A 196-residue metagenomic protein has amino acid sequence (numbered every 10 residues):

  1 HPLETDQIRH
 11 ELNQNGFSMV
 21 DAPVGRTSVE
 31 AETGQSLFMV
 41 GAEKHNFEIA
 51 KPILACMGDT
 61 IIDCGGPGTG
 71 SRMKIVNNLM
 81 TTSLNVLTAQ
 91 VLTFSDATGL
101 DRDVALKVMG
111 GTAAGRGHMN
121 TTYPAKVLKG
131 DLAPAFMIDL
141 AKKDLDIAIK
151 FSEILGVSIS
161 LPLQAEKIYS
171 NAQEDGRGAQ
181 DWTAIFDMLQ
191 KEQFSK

Functional and structural regions predicted by a protein language model:
H1-L79: Rossmann-fold dinucleotide-binding core
Q14, Q190-K196: Generic C-terminal helix-cap and adjacent flexible tail
T69-E192: Helical "substrate-binding/catalytic lid" subdomain of Rossmann-like NAD(P)-dependent dehydrogenases/reductases
